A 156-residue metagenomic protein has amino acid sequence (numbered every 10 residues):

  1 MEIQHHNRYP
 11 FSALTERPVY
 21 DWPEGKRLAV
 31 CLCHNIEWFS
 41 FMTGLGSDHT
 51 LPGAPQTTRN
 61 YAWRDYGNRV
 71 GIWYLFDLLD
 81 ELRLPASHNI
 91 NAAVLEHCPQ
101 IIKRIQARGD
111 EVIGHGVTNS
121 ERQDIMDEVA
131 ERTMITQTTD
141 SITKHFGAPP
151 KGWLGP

Functional and structural regions predicted by a protein language model:
E2-P156: Catalytic alpha-helical scaffold of carbohydrate-active enzymes acting on polysaccharides/glycoconjugates
